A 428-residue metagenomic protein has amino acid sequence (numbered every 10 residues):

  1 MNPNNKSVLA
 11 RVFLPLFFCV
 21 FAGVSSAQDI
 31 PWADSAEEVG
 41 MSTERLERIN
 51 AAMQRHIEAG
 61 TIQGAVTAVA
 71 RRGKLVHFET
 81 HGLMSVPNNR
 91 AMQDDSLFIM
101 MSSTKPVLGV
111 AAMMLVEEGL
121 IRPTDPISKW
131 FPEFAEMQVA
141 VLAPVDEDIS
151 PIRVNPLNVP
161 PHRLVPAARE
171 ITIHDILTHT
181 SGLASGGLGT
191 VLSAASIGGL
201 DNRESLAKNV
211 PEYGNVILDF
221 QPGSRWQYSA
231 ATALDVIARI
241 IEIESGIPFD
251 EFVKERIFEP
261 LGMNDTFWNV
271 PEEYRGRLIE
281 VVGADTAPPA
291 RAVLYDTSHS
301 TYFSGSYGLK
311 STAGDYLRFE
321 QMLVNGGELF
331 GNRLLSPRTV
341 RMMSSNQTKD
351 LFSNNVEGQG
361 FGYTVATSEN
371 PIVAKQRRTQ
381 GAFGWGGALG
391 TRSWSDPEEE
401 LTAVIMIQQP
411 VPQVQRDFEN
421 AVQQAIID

Functional and structural regions predicted by a protein language model:
N2-F13: Bacterial N-terminal signal peptides that target proteins for export
V12-G23: Bacterial N-terminal signal peptides
S25-A27: Boundary at the C-terminal end of the N-terminal hydrophobic targeting segment
I30-M100, L120-R122, M137-A143, Q424: Short, conserved catalytic-motif segment at the N-terminal edge
E47-Q54, T67, G73-L75, F98-I127 (+4 more regions): Active-site SXXK
P126-Q380: Short, surface-exposed loop or secondary-structure junction motifs that flank catalytic or metal-binding residues
R392-W394, E399-Q409: Short, well-ordered beta-strand elements
P410-D428: Generic C-terminus detector
